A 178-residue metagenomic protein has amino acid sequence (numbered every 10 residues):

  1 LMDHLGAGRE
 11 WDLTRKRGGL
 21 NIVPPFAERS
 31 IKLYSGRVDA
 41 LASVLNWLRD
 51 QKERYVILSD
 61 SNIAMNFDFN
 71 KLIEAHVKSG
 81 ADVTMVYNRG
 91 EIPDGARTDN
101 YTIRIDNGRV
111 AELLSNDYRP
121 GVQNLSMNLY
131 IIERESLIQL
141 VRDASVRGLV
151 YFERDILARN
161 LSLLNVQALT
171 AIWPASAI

Functional and structural regions predicted by a protein language model:
L1-I178: Unchanged
